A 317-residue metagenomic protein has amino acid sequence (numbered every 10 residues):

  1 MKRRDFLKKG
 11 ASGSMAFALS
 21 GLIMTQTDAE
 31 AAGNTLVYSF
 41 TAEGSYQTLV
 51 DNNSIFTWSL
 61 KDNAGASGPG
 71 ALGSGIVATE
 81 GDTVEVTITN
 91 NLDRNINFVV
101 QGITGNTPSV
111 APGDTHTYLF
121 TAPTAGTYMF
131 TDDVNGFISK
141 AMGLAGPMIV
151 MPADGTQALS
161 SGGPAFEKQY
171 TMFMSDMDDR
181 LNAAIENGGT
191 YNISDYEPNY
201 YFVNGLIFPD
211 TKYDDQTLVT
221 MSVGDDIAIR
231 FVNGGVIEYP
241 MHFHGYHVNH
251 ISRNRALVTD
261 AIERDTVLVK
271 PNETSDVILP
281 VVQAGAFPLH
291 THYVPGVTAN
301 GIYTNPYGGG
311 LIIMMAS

Functional and structural regions predicted by a protein language model:
R3, K8-G105, T115-T117, E167 (+2 more regions): N-terminal, post-signal-peptide metal-ligating segments of extracellular/periplasmic oxidoreductases, dominated by
F40, V86, D132, M148 (+5 more regions): Divalent metal-coordination and catalytic microenvironments
A78, I88-L92, A122, F231-N233 (+1 more regions): Non-cytosolic beta-sheet module surface loops
L92-N97, G102-A158, R264-S317: Extracellular/periplasmic metallocenter environments
N97-V99, Y170-F173, I229-R230, P240: Structural recognition of the beta-strand scaffold that forms the well-ordered cores of secreted hydrolase catalytic
M129, G155, Y170-G188, A228: Conserved, well-structured core segments that form or line functional sites
P152-Y170: Low-complexity, Pro/Ser/Thr- and charge-rich linker/hinge segments at domain boundaries
I237, H242-I262, Y293-V297: Active/binding-pocket-proximal capping segment
